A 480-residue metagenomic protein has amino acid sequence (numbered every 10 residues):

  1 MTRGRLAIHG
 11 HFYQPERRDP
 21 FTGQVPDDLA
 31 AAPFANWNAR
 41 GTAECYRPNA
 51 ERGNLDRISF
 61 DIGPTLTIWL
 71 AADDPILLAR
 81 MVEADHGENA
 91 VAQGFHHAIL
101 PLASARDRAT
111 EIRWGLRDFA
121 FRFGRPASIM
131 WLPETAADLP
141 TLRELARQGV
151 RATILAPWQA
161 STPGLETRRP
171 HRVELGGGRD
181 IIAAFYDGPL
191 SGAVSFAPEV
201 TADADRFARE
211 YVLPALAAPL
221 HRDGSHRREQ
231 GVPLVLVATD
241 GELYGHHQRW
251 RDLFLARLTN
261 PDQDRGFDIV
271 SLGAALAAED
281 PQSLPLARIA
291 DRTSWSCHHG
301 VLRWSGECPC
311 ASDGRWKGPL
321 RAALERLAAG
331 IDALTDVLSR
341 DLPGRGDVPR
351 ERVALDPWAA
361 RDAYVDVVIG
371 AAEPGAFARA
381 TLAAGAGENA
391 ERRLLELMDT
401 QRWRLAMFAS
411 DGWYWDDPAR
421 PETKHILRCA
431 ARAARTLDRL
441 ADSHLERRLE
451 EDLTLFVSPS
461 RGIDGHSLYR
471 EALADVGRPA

Functional and structural regions predicted by a protein language model:
T2-E51, P64-T65, R168-S191, P198-A480: Active-site and substrate-binding clefts of carbohydrate-active enzymes
R5-G10, Q14-R106, T110-E111, S128-L132 (+2 more regions): Short, well-structured secondary-structure segments
L77-A90, R125, A146-I182, P261-F267: Acidic, His- and aromatic-enriched active-site or binding-groove loops in soluble protein domains that engage sugars
L77-R80, E111, G115-D118, T141 (+3 more regions): A general structural detector for well-ordered alpha-helical segments in enzyme core domains, enriched
A90, I112, L116, F123-G124 (+3 more regions): Hydrophobic/aromatic-rich, well-ordered segments within soluble, folded domains that form packed cores
H97, P126-A137, D240-Y244, R420-K424: Conserved short loop/turn motifs at secondary-structure junctions
P101-R147: A conserved hydrophobic secondary-structure block that centers on an alpha-helix together with its immediately flanking
E134-T141, A160-P163, A277-D280: Beta-rich nucleic-acid/ligand-interaction surfaces
